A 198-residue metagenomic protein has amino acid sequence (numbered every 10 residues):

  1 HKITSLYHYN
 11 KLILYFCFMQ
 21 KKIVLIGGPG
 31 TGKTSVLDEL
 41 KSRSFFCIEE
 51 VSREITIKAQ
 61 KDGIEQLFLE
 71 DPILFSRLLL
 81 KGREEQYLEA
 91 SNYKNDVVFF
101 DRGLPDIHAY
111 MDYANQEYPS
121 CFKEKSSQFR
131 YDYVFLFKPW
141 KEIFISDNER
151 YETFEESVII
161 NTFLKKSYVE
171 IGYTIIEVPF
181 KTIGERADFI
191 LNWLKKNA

Functional and structural regions predicted by a protein language model:
Q20-K22: Pre-Walker A (Motif I) flank of P-loop NTPase domains
L25: Hydrophobic anchor at the beta1->P-loop junction of P-loop NTPases
G28: P-loop (Walker A) phosphate-binding loop of NTP-binding proteins
K33: Conserved lysine of the Walker
K41-G82: Conserved substrate/cofactor phosphate-moiety recognition/catalytic segment in nucleotide-dependent phosphotransferases
R77-F129: Glycine-rich phosphate-binding loop used to anchor ATP phosphates in small-molecule kinases, encompassing both
N115-K181: A glycine- and Lys/Arg-enriched "phosphate-lid" helix/loop adjacent to the NTP-binding pocket of small-molecule kinases
